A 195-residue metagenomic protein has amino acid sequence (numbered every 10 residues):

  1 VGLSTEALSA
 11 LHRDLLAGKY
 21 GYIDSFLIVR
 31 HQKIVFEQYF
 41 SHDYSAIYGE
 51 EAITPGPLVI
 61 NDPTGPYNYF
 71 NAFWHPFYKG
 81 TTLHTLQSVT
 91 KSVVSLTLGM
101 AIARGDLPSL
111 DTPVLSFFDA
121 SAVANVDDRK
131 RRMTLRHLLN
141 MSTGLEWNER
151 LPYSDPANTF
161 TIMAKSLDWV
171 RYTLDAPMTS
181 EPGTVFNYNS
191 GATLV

Functional and structural regions predicted by a protein language model:
T5-K19: Short, basic/aromatic recognition patches
S9, Q32, P55, T64-P66 (+4 more regions): Active-site SXXK
L15-F77: A short, well-structured edge-of-sheet supersecondary motif
A17, D127-D128, E181-Y188: Solvent-exposed loop and edge beta-strand segments that line ligand/cofactor-binding and catalytic clefts
Q38, A52-W74, T112-S116, P152-E181: Short, charged, amphipathic alpha-helices and their helix-cap/turn boundaries
W74-P76, G80, T85, A103-E146 (+1 more regions): Active-site helix/loop module of the DD-peptidase/beta-lactamase fold, centered on the serine-lysine SxxK catalytic
T134, N189-A192: Mid-domain, small-residue-enriched loop/turn segments at the edges of structured enzyme/sensor domains
